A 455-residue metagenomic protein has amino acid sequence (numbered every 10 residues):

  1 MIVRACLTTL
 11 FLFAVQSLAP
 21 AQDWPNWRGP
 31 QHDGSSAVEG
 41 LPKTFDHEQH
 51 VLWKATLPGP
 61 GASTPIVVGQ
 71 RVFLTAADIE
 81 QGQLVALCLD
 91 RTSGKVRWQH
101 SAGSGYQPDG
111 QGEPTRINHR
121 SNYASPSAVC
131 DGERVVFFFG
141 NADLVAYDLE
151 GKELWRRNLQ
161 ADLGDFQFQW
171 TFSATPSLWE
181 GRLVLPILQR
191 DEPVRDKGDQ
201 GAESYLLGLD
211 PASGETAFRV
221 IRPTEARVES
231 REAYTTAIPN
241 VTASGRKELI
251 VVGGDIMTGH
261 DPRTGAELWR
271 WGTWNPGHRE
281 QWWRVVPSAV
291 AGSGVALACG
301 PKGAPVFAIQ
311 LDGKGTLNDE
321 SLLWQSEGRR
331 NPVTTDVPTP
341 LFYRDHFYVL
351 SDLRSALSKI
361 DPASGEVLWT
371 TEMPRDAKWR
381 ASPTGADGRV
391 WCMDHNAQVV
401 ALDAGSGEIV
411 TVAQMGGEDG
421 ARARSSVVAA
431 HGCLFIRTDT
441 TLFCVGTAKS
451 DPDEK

Functional and structural regions predicted by a protein language model:
M1-V3: N-terminal secretory signal peptides that target proteins for export/translocation
A5-S17: Bacterial N-terminal signal peptides
P20-K455: Noncatalytic, solvent-exposed loop/strand surfaces of beta-propeller-type extracellular/periplasmic domains
